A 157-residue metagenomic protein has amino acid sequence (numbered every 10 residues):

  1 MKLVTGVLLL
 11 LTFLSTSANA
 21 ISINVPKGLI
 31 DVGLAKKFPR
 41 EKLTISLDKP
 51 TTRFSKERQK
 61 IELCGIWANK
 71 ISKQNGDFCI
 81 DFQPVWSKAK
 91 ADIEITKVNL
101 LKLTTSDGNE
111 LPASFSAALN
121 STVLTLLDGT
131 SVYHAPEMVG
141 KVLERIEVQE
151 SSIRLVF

Functional and structural regions predicted by a protein language model:
K2-L9: Sec-dependent signal peptide recognition, specifically the positively charged N-region followed immediately by
F13-S17: N-terminal signal peptide c-region/cleavage motif recognized by signal peptidases
N19-F157: Extracellular/lumenal and peripheral-membrane lipid-interaction modules
